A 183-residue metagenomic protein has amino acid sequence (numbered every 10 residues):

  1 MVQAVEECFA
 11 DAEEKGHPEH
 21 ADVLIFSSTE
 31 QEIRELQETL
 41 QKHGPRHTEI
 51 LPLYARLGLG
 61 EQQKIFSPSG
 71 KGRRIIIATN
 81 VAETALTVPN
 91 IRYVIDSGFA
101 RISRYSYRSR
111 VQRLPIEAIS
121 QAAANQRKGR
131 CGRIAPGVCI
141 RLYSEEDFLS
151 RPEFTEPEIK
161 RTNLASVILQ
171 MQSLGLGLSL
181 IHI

Functional and structural regions predicted by a protein language model:
M1-I181: P-loop NTPase motor module signature
